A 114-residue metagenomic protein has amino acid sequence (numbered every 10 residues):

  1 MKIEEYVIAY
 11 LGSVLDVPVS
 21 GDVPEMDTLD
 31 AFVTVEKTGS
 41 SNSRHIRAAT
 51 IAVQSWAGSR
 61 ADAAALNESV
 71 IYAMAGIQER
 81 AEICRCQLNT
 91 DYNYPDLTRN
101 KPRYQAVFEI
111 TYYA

Functional and structural regions predicted by a protein language model:
M1-V17, D27, E36-A114: Charged, amphipathic alpha-helical segments and their flanking helix caps
P24: Short, solvent-exposed loop/beta-turn-alpha elements that line the ligand-binding surface or hinge of extracytoplasmic
V33: Conserved GNAT-family N-acetyltransferase fold
